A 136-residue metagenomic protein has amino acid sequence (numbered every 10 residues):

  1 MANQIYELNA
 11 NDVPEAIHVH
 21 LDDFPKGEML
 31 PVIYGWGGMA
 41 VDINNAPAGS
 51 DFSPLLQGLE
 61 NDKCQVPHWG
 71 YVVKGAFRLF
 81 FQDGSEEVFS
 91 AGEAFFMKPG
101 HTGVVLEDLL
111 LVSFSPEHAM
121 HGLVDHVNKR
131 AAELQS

Functional and structural regions predicted by a protein language model:
M1-S53, E60, N128, A132-S136: A short, N-terminal "cap"/entry segment at the start of jelly-roll beta-barrel domains of the cupin/DSBH fold
K26-E28, K63-C64, F89, M97: Residues that act as N-cap/strand-start positions at coil-to-secondary-structure junctions
L30-V32, H68, F77, E93 (+1 more regions): Residue-level detector of beta-strand structural context in well-folded domains
S53-L55, S90-A91, G122-D125: A short, polar/proline- and glycine-enriched secondary-structure boundary/capping micro-motif
G58, K63-Q82: Glycine- and acidic-residue-biased ligand/ion/polar-headgroup-sensing regions
V73-K74, P99, E107: A cytosolic small-molecule/anion-sensing beta-strand core signal
F81-H101: Short acidic-glycine-tyrosine-enriched beta hairpin
V104-S136: Double-stranded beta-helix
